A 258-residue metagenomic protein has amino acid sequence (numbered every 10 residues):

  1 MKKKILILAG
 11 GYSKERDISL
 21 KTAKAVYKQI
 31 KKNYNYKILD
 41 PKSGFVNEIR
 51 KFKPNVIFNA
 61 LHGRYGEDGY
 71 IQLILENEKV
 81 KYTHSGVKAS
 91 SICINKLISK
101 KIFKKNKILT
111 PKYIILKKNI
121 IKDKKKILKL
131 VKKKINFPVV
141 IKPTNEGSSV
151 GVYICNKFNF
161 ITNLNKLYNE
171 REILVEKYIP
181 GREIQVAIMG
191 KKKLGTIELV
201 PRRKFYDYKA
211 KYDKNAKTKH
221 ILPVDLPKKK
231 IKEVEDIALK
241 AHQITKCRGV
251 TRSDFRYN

Functional and structural regions predicted by a protein language model:
M1-A9, S13-K14, K21, I49-K51 (+1 more regions): Active-site nucleotide/adenylate-binding loops and adjacent lid/helix of ATP-dependent enzymes
M1-K88, I92-I94, I98, K117-K126: ATP-binding N-terminal substructure of ATP-dependent carboxylate-amine bond-forming enzymes
I38-K42, K177, R248-N258: A short glycine-rich, hydrophobically flanked beta-strand micro-motif that places a catalytic Asp/Glu for divalent metal
F58, K246-G249: Bilobed periplasmic-binding protein-like "clamshell/Venus-flytrap" ligand-binding domains
N156-D236, R256-Y257: Phosphate-binding site of ATP-dependent enzymes
A241-T245: Active-site-adjacent substrate-binding region of metalloamidase/peptidase-like peptide-processing proteins
